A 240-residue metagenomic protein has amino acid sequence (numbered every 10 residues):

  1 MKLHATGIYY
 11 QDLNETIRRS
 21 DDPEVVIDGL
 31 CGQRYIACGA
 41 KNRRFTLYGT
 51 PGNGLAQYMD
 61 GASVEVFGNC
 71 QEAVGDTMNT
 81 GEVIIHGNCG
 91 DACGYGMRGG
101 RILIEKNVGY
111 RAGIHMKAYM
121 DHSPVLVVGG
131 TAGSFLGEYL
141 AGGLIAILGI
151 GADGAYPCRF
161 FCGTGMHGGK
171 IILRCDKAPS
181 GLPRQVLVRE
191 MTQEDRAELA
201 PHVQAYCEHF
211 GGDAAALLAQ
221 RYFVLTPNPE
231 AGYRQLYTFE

Functional and structural regions predicted by a protein language model:
M1-E240: Long, distal/terminal scaffolding or interaction modules with repetitive or compositionally biased sequence
